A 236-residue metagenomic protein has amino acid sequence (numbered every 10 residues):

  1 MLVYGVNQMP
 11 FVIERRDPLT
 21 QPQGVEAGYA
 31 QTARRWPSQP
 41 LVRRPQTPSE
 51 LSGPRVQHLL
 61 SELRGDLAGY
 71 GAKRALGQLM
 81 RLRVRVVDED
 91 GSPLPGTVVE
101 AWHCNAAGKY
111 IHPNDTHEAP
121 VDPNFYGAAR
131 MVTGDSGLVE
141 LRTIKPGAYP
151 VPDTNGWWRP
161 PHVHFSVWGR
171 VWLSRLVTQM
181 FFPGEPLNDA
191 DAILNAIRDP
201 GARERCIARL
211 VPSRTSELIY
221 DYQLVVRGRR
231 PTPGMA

Functional and structural regions predicted by a protein language model:
L2-A236: Beta-strand-dominated extracellular/periplasmic modules and repeats in secreted or surface-exposed proteins
